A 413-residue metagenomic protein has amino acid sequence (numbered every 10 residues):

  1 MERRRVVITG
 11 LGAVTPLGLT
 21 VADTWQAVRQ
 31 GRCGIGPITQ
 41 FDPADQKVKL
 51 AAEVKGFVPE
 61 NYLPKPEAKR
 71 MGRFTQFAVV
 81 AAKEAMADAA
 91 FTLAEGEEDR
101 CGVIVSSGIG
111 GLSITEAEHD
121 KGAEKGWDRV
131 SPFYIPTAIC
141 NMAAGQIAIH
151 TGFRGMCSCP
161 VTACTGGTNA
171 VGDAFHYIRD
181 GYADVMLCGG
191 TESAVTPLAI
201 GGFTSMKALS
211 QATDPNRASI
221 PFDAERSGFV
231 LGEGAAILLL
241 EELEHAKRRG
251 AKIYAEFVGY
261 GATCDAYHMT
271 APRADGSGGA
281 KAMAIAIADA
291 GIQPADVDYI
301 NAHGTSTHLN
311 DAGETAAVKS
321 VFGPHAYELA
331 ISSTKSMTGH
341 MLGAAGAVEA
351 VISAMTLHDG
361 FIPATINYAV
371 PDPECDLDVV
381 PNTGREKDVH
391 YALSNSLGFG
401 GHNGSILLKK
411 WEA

Functional and structural regions predicted by a protein language model:
M1-E67, E244-E256, V351-T365, K409-A413: ACP-dependent fatty acid/polyketide chain-elongation machinery
R5-T9, R32-G36, D214-A290, Y299 (+1 more regions): Condensing-enzyme catalytic core mediating Claisen C-C bond formation in acyl metabolism
I8, V21, R29-T162, T191-I200 (+1 more regions): Conserved beta-ketoacyl condensing-enzyme motif
G10, V28, A82, V103 (+10 more regions): Conserved small-residue
T39, Y182-M206, S210-S227, Y260-A274 (+2 more regions): Acyl-CoA/ACP chain-elongation machinery
A78-F91, C140-A143, A148-E192, V230-A251 (+2 more regions): Active-site-proximal alpha-helical scaffold in enzymes
A85-E97, H245-G250, M283-Y299, V321-H325: Phosphate/pyrophosphate-binding loops at sites that engage ATP/ADP/AMP, CoA/4′-phosphopantetheine, polyphosphate
E124-S131, N169-G172, H176, E192-R248 (+3 more regions): Glycine-/small-residue-rich "gating" segment that lines the acyl/pantetheine channel and substrate pocket
